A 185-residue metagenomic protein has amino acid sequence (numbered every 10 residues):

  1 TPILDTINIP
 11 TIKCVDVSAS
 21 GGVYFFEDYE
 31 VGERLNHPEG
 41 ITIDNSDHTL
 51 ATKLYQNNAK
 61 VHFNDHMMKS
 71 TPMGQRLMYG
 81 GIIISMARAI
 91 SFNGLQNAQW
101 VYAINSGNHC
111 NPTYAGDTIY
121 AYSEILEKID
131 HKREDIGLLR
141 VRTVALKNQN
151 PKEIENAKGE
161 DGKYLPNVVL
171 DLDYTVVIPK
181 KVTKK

Functional and structural regions predicted by a protein language model:
T1-C14, A115, Y122-K185: HotDog/MaoC-like acyl-thioester-processing domains
P2-L77: Catalytic strand-loop segment that frames the active site of acyl-thioester-processing enzymes
V23-Y24, Y29, A89, E155-Y164: Intrinsically disordered, low-complexity boundary segments flanking structured domains
E30, N97, L165-V169: A generic structural signal for short, non-catalytic loop/turn and secondary-structure boundary residues
A51, A87, G107, T143 (+1 more regions): Generic structural hydrophobic/aromatic packing signal, biased to beta-strands
K60, M67-M68, Q96, I136 (+1 more regions): Hydrophobic small-molecule pocket/channel-lining residues, especially in calycin-type beta-barrels
P72-G74, M78, I84-K128: Hydrophobic beta-strand-centered segment that forms part of the acyl-chain substrate-binding groove
